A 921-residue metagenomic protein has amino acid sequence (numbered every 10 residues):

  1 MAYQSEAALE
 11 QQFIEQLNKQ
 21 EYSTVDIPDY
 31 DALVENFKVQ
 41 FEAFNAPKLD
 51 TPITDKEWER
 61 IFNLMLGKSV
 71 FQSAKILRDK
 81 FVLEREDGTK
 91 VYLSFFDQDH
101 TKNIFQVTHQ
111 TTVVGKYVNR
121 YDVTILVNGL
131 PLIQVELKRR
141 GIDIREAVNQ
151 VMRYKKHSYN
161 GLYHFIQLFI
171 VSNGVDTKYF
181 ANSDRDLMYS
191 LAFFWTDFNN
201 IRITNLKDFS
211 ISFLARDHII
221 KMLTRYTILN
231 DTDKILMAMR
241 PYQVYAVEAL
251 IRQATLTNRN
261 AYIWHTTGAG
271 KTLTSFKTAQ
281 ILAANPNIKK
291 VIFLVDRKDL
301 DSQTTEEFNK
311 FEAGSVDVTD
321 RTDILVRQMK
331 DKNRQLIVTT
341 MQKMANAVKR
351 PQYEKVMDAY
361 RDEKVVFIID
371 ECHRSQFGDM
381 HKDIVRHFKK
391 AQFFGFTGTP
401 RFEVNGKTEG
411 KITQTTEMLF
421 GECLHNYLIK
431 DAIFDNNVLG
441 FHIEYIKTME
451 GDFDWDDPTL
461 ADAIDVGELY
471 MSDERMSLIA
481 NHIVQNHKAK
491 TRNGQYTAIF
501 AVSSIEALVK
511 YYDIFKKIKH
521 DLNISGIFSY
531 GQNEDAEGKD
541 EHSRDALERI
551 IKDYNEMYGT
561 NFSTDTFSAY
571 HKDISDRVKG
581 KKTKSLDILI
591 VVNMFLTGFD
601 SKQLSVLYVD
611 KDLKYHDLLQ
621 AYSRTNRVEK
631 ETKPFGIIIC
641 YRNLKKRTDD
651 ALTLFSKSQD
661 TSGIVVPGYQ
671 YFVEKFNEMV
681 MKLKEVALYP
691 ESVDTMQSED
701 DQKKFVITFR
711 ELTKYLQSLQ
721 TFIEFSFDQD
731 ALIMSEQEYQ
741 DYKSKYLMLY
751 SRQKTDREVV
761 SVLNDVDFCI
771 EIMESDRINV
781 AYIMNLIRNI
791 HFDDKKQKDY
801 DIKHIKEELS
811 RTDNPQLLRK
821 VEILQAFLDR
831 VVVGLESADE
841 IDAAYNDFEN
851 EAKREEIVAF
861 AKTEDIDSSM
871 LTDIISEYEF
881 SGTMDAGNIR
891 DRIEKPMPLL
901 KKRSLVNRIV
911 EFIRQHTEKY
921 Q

Functional and structural regions predicted by a protein language model:
A2-K290, D299, Q303-G314, K332-Q335 (+2 more regions): ATP-dependent helicase/translocase motor core
E15, I53-T54, R259, A284 (+6 more regions): Catalytic cores and motor modules of nucleic-acid processing enzymes
T266-T267, E371-R374, H387-G406: Conserved helicase ATPase motor motifs in RecA-like P-loop NTPase domains
L336-I369, R374-D383, Y570, V591-N593: Conserved RecA-like ASCE ATPase "motif II neighborhood" in helicase/translocase motors
N405-T497, Y512-D521: Interdomain helical connector at the RecA1-RecA2 junction of SF1/SF2 helicase-like NTPases
G467-V591: Conserved C-terminal RecA-like helicase domain
V591, F595-Q620, G636-C640: A short beta-strand element within the Helicase C-terminal
R624-L654: Conserved segment of the helicase C-terminal RecA-like domain
